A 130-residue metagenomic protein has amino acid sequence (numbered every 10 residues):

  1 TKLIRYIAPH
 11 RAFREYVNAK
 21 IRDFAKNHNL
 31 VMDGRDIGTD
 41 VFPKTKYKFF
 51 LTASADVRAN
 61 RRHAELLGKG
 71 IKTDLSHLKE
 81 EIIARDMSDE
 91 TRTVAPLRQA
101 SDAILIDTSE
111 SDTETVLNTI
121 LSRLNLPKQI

Functional and structural regions predicted by a protein language model:
T1-K2, H63-K69, M87-I130: NTP-dependent small-molecule kinase module
K2, I7-K69: ATP-dependent NMP and nucleoside kinases share a basic, alpha-helical "lid"
P9, F13, D74, D112: Conserved acidic
I21-F24, R62, I82, I120 (+1 more regions): Hydrophobic alpha-helical packing residues
D36-P43, F49-N60, K69-E81, R85-V94 (+2 more regions): Anionic, Ser/Thr-rich low-complexity intrinsically disordered regions
